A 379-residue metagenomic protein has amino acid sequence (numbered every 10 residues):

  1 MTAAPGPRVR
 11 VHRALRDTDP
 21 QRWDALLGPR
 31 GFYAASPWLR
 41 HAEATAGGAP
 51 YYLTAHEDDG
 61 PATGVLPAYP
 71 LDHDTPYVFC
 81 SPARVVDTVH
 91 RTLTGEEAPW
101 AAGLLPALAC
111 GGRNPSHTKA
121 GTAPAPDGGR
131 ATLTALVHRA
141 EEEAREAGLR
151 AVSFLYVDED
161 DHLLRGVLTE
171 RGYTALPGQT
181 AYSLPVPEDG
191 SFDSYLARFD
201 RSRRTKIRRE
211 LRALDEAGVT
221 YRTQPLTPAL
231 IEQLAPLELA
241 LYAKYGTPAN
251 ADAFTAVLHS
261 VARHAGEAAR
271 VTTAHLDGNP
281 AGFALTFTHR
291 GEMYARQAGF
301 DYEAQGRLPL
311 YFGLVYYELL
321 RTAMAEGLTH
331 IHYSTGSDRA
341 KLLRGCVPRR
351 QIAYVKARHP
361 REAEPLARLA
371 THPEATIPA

Functional and structural regions predicted by a protein language model:
M1-A379: N-acyltransferase acceptor-side catalytic subdomain
